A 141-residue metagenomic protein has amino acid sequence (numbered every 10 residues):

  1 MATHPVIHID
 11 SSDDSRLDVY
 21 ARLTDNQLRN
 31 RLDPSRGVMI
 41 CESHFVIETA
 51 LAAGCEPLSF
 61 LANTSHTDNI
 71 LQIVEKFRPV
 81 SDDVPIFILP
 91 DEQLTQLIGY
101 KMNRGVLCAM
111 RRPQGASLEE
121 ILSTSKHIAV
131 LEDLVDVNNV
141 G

Functional and structural regions predicted by a protein language model:
M1-Q72: Boundary-proximal intrinsically disordered activation/regulatory segments immediately upstream of a helical core
T3-H4, F45, A52, P79 (+4 more regions): RNA substrate-binding interface of SAM-dependent RNA methyltransferases
N69-D82: Short, aromatic/basic amphipathic alpha-helical patches
T95: Glycine-rich, small/polar surface segments that engage phosphate groups of diverse ligands
I98: Polar, low-complexity loop segments and adjacent catalytic/binding residues used for recognizing and processing sugar
G105: Broad gene-expression machinery/nucleic-acid interaction feature
C108: Glycine-rich phosphate-binding loops that contact phosphosugars or nucleotide phosphates
